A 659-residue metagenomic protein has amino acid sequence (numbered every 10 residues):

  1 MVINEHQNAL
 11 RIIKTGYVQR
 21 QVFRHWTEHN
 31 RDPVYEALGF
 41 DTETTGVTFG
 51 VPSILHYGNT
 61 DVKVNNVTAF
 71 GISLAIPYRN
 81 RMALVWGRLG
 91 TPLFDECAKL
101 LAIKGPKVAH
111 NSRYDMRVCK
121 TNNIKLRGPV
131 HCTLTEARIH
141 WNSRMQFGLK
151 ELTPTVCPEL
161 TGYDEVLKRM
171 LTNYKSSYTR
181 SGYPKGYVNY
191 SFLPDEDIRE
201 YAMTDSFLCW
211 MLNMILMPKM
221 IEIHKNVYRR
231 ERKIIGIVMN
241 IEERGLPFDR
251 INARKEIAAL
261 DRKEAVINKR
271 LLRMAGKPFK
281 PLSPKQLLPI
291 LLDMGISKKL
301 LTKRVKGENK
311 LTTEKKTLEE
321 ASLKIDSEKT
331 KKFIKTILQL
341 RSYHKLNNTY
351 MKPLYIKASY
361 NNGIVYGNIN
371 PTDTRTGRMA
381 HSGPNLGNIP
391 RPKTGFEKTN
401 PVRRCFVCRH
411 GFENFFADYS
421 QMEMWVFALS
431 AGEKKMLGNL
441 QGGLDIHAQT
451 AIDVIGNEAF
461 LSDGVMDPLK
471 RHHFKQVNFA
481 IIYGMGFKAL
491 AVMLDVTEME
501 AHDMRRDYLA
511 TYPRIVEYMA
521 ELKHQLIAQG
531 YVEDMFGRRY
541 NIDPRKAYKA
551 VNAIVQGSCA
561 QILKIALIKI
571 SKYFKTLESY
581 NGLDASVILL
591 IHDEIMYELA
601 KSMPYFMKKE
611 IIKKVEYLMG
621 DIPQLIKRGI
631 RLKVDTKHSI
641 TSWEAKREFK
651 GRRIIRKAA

Functional and structural regions predicted by a protein language model:
M1-M82, R144, T155-K398, G411-E413 (+8 more regions): Conserved "right-hand" nucleotidyltransferase catalytic core of DNA-directed polymerases
G39, G105-D115, N414-F416: Acidic beta-strand-to-loop metal/phosphate-binding motif
V47, R113-I124, A137-H140, L288-G295 (+1 more regions): Short active-site loop/helix that positions an aromatic residue
P77-K107: Nucleic-acid-processing active sites and adjacent nucleic-acid-binding tracks, predominantly divalent metal-dependent
K120-V130, R144-K150, H224, E433-L437: A short alpha->loop->secondary-structure connector
K125-N142, L149-K150, G443-Q449: Conserved beta-strand -> loop -> alpha-helix junction used to position metal-binding or nucleic-acid-contacting
M239, E243, N362, Y366 (+5 more regions): Conserved catalytic core of nucleic-acid polymerases
I257-K285, Y508-A520, S602-A659: Polymerase palm active-site segment centered on the conserved acidic dipeptide of motif C
